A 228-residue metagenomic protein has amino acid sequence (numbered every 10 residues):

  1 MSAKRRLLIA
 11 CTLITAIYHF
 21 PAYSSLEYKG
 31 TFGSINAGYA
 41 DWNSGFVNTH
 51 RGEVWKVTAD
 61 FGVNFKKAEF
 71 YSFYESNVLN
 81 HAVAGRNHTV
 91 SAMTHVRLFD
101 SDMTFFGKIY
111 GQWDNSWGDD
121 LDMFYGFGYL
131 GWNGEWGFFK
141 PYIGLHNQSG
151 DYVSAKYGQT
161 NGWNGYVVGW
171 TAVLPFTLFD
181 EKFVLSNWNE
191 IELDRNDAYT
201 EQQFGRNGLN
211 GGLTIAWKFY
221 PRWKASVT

Functional and structural regions predicted by a protein language model:
I17-P21: N-terminal signal peptide c-region/cleavage motif recognized by signal peptidases
Y23-N77: Short glycine/proline- and aromatic-enriched beta-strand/turn motifs that initiate or cap beta-hairpins
Y39-N43, F65, S76-N80, I109-N115 (+2 more regions): Transmembrane beta-strands of outer-membrane beta-barrel pores
E53-V57, A84-V90, D119-Y125, T160-V168 (+1 more regions): Residues that define the transmembrane beta-barrel architecture of outer-membrane proteins
A59-V63, A92-V96, Y125-W132, L145 (+2 more regions): Residues on the lipid-exposed face of transmembrane beta-strands in outer-membrane beta-barrel proteins
K67-S72, L98-F105, G134-F139, F176-L185 (+1 more regions): Repeated loop/turn-to-beta-strand initiation elements of outer-membrane beta-barrel proteins
F70-D122, G205-R206: Surface-exposed loop and membrane-interface regions of Gram-negative outer-membrane beta-barrel proteins
N147-K224: Outer-membrane beta-barrel transmembrane domain signature
